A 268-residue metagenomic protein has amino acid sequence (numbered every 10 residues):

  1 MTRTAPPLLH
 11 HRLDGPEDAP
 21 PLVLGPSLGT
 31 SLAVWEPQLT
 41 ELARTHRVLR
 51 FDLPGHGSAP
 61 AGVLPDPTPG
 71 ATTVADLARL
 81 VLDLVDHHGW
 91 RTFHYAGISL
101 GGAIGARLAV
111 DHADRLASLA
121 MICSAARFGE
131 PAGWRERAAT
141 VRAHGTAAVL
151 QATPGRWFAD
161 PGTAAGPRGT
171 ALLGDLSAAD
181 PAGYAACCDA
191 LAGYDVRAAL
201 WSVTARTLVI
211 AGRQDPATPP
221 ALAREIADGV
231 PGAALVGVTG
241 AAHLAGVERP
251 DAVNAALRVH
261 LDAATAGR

Functional and structural regions predicted by a protein language model:
P7, R12, A33-A43, R47-A96 (+1 more regions): Active-site loop/oxyanion-hole signature of alpha/beta-hydrolase fold enzymes
S27-T30, S99: Active-site glycine-rich loops that stabilize anionic/oxyanionic intermediates across multiple enzyme folds
G97, G101, G105: Gly/Ala-rich beta-loop-alpha elbow adjacent to hydrolase catalytic centers
A106-D111, R115-L150: Flexible "cap/lid" loop of the alpha/beta hydrolase fold
G129-G133, A143-W201: Conserved alpha/beta-hydrolase catalytic His-Asp/Glu region
V203, V209-A211: Short beta-strand/loop motif that positions the catalytic acidic residue of the alpha/beta-hydrolase fold
R213-T218: Acidic catalytic loop of the alpha/beta-hydrolase fold
A241-N254: Catalytic histidine-centered segment of alpha/beta-hydrolase-like enzymes
